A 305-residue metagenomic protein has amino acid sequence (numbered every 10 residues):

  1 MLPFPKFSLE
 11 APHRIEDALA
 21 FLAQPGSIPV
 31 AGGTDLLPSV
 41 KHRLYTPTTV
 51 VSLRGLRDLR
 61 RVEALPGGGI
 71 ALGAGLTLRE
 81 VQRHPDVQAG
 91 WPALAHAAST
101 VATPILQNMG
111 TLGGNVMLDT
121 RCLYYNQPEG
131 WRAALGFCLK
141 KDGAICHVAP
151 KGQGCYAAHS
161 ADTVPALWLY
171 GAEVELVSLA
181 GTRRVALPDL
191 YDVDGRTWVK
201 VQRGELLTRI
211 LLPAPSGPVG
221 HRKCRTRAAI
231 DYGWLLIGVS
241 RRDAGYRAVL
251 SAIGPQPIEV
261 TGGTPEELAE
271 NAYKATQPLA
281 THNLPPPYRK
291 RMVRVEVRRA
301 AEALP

Functional and structural regions predicted by a protein language model:
M1-P305: C-terminal structural segment of proteins
